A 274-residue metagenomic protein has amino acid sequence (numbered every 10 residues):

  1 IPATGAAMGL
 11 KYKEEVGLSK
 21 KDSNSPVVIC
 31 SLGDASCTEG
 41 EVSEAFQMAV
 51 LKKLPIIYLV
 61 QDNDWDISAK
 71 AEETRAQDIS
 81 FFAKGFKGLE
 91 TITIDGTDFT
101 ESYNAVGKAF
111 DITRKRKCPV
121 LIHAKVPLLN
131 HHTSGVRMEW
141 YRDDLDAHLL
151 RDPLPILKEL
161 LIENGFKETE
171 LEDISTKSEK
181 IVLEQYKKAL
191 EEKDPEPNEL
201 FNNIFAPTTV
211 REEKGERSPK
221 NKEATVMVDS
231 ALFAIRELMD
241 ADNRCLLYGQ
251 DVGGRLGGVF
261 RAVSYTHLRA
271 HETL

Functional and structural regions predicted by a protein language model:
I1-K52, K70-K87: Cofactor-binding active-site loop characterized by glycine-rich and histidine/acidic residues
K11-E14, K20-N24, R75-K108, L149-K177: Conserved thiamine diphosphate
S31-L32, Y58-D62, H123-K125: Short beta-strand segments
G40-E44, S68-E73, N104, H131-R137 (+1 more regions): Short acidic, glycine/serine/threonine-rich loops at helix termini
K52-E72: A short, conserved beta-to-alpha structural element at the edge of catalytic cores that scaffolds binding
I112-R217: Glycine/aspartate-rich loop-and-adjacent alpha/beta segment that forms the canonical ThDP
L246-Y248, G254-R261: N-terminal glycine-rich anion-binding loops that anchor highly charged ligand groups
H267-L274: Single conserved hydrophobic/aromatic residue that forms the stacking wall/gate of nucleotide- or nucleobase-binding
